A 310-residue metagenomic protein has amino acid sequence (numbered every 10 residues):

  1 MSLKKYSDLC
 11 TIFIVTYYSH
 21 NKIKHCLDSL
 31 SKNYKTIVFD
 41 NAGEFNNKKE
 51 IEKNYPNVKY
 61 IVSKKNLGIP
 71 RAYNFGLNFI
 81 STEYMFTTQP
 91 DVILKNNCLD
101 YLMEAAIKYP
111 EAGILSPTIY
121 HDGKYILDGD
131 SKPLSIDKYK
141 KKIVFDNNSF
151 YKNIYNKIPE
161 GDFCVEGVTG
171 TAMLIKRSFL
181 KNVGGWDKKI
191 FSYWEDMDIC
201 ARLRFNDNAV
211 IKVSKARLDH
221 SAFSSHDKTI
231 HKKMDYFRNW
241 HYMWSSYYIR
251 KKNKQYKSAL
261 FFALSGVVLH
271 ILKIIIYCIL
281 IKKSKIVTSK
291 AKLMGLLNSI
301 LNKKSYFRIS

Functional and structural regions predicted by a protein language model:
I14-K32: Short, well-formed alpha-helical segments that are part of the catalytic scaffolds of diverse glycosyltransferases
S29, D40-K49, K65: A conserved acidic beta->alpha catalytic loop
S63-I80: Glycine-rich, basic loop-to-helix element that forms the pyrophosphate-binding segment of sugar-nucleotide handling
M85: Short aromatic/hydrophobic "clamp" motif used to bind/position activated sugar donors
N97-D130: Conserved donor NDP-sugar-binding/catalytic core segment of glycosyltransferases
S135-V165: Short, flexible, basic/aromatic active-site loop/helix in glycosyltransferases
E166-G184, K189-R217: A short, conserved alpha-helix in the catalytic core of glycosyltransferases
F205-A291: Active-site-adjacent helix/loop segment of glycosyltransferases that harbors family-specific signature motifs
